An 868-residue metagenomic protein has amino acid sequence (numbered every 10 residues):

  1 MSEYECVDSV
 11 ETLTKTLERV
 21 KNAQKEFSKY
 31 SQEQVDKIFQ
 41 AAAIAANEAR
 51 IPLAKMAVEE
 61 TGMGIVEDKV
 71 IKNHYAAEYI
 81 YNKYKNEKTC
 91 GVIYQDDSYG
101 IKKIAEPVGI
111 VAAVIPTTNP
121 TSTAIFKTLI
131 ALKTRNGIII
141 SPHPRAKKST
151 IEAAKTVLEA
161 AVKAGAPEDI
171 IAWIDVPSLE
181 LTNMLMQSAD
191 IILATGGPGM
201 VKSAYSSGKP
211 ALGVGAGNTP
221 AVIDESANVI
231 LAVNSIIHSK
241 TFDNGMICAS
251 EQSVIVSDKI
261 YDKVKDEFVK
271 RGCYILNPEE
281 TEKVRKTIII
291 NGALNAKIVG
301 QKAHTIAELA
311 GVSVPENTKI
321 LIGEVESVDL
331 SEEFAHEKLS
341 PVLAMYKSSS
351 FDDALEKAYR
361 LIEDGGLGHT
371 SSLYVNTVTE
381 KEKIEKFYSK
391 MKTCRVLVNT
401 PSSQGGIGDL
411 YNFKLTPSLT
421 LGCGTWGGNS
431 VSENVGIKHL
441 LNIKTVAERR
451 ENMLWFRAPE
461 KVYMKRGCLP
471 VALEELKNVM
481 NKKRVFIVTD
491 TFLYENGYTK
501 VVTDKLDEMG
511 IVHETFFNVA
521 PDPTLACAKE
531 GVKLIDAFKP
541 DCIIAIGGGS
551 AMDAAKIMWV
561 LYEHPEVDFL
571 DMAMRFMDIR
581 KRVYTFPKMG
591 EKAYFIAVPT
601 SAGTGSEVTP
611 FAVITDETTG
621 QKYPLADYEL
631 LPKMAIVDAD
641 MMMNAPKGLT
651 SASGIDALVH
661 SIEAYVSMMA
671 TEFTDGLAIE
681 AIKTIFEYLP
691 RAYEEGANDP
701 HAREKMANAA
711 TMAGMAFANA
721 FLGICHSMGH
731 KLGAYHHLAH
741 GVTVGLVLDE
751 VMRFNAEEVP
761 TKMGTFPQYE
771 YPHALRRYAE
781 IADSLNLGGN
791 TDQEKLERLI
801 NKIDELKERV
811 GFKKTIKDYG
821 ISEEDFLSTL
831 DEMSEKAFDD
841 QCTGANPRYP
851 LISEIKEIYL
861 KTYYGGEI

Functional and structural regions predicted by a protein language model:
M1-K102, K270: N-terminal Rossmann-like NAD(P)+-binding subdomain of aldehyde/semialdehyde dehydrogenases
V7-S9, I125, V201-D329: ALDH superfamily catalytic-core signature
V92-L231: Rossmann-like NAD(P) dinucleotide-binding subdomain of oxidoreductase/dehydrogenase enzymes
A153, A526-D640: Glycine/threonine-rich beta-strand-loop-alpha-helix active-site module that forms ligand/phosphate-binding
K270, V608-A720: Carboxylate- and glycine-rich phosphate/diphosphate-binding segment that chelates Mg2+/Mn2+
V312-S313, N317-N452: Conserved C-terminal structural/oligomerization subdomain of aldehyde/semialdehyde dehydrogenase
L454-C542, I816-K817: ATP/NTP phosphate-donor binding region
L738, V742-D825, I868: Gly/Pro-rich interdomain helix-loop hinge
